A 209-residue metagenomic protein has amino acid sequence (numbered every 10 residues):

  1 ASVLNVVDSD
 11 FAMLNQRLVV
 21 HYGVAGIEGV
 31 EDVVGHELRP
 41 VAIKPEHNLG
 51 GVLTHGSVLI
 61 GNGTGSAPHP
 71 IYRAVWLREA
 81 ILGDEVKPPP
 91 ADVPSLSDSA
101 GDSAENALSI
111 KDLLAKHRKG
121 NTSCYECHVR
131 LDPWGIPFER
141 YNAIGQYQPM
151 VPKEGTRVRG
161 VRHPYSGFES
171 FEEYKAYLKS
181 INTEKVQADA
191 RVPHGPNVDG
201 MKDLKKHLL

Functional and structural regions predicted by a protein language model:
A1-L209: Active-site substrate-binding loop specific to GH73 endo-beta-N-acetylglucosaminidase modules in bacterial autolysins
